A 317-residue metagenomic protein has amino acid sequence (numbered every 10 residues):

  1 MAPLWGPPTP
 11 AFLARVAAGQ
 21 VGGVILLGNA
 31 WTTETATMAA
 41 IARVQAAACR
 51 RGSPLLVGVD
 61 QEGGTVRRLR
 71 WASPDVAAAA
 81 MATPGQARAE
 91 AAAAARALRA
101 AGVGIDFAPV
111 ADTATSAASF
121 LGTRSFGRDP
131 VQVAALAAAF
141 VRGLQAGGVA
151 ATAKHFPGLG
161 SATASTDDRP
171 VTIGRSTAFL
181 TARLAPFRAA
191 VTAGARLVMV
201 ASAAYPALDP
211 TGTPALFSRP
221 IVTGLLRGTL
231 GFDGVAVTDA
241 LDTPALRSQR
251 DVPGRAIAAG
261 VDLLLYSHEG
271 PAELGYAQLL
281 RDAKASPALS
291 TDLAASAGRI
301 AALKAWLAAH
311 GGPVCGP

Functional and structural regions predicted by a protein language model:
M1-L4, G22-L26, L55-Q61, I105-P109 (+5 more regions): Hydrophobic faces of well-ordered beta-strands that scaffold small-molecule active sites in alpha/beta enzyme cores
M1-V57, G63-R70: N-terminal hydrophobic targeting/anchoring segments and the immediately downstream early-domain regions of hydrolases
A11, T32-Q45, C49, R128-A288: Second-shell residues forming the walls of enzyme active-site clefts
Q45-S73, A87-T113, V133-P157: Glycine-rich, aromatic-flanked loop segments that form ligand/cofactor-binding clefts across common enzyme folds
S73-P84, G127: A charged helix-plus-loop insertion that forms the helical arch/lid used to bind and gate nucleic-acid substrates
P84-A87, A117-A137: Active-site cleft segment of glycoside hydrolase catalytic domains centered on the general acid/base Glu
A89, A93, A135, A139 (+2 more regions): A non-catalytic, amphipathic alpha-helix used as a structural packing/dimerization or gating element in enzyme scaffolds
R281, A285-G312: Mid-to-C-terminal alpha-helical segments outside catalytic/metal-binding sites
